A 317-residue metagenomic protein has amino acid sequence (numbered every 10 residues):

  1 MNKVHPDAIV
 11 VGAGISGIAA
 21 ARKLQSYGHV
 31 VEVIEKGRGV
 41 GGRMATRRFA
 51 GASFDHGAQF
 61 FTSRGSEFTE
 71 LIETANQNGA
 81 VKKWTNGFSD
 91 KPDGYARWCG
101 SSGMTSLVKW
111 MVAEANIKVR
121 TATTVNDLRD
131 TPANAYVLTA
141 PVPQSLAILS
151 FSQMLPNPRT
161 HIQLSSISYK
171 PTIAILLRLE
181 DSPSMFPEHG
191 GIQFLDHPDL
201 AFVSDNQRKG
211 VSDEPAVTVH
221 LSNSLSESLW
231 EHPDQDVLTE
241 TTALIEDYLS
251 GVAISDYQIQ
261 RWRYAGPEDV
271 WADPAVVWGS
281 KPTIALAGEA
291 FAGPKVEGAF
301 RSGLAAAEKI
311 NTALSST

Functional and structural regions predicted by a protein language model:
P6-V33, A307-N311: N-terminal Rossmann-like FAD-binding beta1-loop-alpha1 element of flavoenzymes
Q25-F49: Glycine-rich FAD pyrophosphate-binding loop
G41, A135-G190, G251-V252: Central helical "cap/lid" subdomain
A45-N86: N-terminal FAD cofactor-binding segment of flavoenzymes
F60-E67, V81, T85-W110, E231-V237: Short beta-strand to alpha-helix junction loop
R120-D130: A conserved short coil-to-beta-strand element within the FAD-binding core of flavoproteins
L176-L229, E240, L244-L249: Active-site substrate-recognition segment that forms the wall of the catalytic cavity or substrate channel
T239-E240, L244-P282: Flavin (FAD/FMN) cofactor-binding core of flavoprotein oxidoreductases
